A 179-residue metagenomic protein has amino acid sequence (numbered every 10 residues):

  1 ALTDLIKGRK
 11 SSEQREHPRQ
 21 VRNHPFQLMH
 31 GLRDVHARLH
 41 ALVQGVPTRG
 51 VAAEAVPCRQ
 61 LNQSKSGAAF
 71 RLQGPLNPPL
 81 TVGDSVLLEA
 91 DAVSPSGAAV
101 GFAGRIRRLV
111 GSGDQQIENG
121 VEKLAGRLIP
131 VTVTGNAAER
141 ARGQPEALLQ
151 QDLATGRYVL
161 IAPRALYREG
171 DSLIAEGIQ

Functional and structural regions predicted by a protein language model:
A1: Conserved phosphate-interacting/catalytic interface
L5: Residues that form generic nucleotide/phosphate-binding pockets
G8-G97, A103, R108-Q179: Short strand-loop-strand
